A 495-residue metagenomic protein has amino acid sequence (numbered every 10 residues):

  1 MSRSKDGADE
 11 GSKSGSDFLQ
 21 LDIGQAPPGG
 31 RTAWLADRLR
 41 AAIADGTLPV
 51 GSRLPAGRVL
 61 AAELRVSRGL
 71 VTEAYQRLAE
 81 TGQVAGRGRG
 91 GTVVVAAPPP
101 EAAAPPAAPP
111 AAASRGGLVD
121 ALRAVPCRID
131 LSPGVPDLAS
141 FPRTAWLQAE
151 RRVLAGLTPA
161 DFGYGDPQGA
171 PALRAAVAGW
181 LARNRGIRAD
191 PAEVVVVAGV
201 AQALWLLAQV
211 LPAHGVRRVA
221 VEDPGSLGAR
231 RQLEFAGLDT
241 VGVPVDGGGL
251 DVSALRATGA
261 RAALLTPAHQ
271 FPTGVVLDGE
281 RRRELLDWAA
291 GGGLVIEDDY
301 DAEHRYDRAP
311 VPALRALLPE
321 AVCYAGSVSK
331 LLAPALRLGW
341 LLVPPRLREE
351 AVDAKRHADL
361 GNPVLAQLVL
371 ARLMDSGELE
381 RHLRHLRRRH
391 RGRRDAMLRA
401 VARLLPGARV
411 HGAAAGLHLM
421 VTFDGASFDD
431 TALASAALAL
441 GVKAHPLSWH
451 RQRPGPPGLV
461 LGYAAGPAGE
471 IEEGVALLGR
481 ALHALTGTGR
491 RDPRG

Functional and structural regions predicted by a protein language model:
M1-R151, H214, V352, R356-N362 (+9 more regions): N-terminal basic, amphipathic alpha-helical segments
V84, D239, L294, V442-K443: Residue-level detector of anion-binding/catalytic polar loops
A85-R87, A189, A444: Short beta-strand "wing" residues that participate in macromolecule-binding interfaces
R89, A316-E350, N362-L365: Active-site PLP attachment segment
P133, V177, W340, L368-S376: Helix-loop "lid/cap" segments that line or gate small-molecule binding pockets
E150, L157-G292, E303-L317, A321-C323 (+2 more regions): Conserved core of the PLP fold type I
P345-E350, L379-E380, A426-S427: Short helix-loop capping/hinge motifs at secondary-structure junctions, enriched in acidic/polar residues
